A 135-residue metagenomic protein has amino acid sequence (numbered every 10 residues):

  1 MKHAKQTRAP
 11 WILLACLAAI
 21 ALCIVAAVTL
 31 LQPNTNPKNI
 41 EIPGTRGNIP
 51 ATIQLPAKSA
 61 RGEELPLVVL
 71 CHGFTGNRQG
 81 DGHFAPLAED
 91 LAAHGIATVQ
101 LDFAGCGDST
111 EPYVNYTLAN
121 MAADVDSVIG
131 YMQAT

Functional and structural regions predicted by a protein language model:
K2-A19: N-terminal Sec-pathway targeting helices
V25-P66: N-terminal cap/lid segment of alpha/beta-hydrolase-fold proteins
L65, H72-N77: Active-site glycine-rich loops that stabilize anionic/oxyanionic intermediates across multiple enzyme folds
L70-G73, Q100: Structural cue for short, hydrophobic secondary-structure segments
G76-A88, F103: The serine-hydrolase catalytic nucleophile loop
G80-G82, S109-Y113: Conserved catalytic-core motifs of eukaryotic protein kinase domains, centered on the activation segment
H83, N115-T135: Alpha/beta-hydrolase active-site loop
A88-T110: Conserved alpha/beta-hydrolase
